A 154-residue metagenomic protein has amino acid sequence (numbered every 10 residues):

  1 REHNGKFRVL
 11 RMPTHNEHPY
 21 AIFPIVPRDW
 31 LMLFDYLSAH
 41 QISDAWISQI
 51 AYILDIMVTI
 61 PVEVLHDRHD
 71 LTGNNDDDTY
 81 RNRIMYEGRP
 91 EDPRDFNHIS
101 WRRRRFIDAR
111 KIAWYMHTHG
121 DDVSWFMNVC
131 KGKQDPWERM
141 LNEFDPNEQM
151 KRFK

Functional and structural regions predicted by a protein language model:
R1, D29, G73: Catalytic cores of extracellular degradative/oxidative enzymes
R1-F23, S38, T59: Conserved donor NDP-sugar-binding/catalytic core segment of glycosyltransferases
K6, L33-F34, I53-L54: Structured helix-beta-strand junction loops
R11, M32, H66: Residue-level detector of conserved, well-ordered beta-strand and adjacent loop positions that form binding/recognition
A21-F34: Conserved nucleotide-sugar donor-binding and metal-coordinating catalytic region shared by glycosyltransferases
Q41, A45-K154: C-terminal catalytic/acceptor-binding lobe
